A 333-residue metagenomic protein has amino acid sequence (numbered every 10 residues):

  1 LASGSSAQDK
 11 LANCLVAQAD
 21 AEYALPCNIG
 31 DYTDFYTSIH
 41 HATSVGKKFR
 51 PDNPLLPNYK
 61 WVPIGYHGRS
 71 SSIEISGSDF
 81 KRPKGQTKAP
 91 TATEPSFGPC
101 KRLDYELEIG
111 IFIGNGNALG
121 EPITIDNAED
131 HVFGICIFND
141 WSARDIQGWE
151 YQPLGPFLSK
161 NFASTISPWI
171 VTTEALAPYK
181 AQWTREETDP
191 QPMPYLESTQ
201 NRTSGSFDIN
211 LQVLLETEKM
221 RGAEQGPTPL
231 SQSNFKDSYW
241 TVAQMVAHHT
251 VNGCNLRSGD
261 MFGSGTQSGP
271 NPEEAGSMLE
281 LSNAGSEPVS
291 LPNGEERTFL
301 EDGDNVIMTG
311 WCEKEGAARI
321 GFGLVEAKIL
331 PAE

Functional and structural regions predicted by a protein language model:
L1-Q232, Y239-A243, H248: Active-site microenvironments in enzyme catalytic cores
D31-S38, N255-G265: Conserved phosphate/anionic-ligand binding catalytic regions in large, soluble enzymes, centered on
Y239-H248, R257-S258, F262-W311, G316-V325: Active-site pocket scaffolds in enzymes
I329-P331: Interdomain boundary/hinge segments at the C-termini of tandem beta-sandwich modules
